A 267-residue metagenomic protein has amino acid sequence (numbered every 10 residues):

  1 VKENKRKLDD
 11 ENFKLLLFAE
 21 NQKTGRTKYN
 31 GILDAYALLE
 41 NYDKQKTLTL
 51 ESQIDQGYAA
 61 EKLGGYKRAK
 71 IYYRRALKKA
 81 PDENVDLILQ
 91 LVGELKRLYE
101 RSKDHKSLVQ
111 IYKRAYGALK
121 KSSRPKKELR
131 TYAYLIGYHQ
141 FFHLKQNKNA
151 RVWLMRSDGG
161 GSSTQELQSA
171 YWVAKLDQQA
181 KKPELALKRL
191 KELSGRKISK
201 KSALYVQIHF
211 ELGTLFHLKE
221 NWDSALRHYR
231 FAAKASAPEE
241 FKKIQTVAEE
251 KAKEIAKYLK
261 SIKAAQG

Functional and structural regions predicted by a protein language model:
K2-R6, E40-L48, L77-N84, R114-P125 (+3 more regions): Solenoid-like repeat scaffolds
L8-N12, I32, T49, N84-L91 (+5 more regions): Residues that mark the junctions of alpha-helical repeat units in TPR/alpha-solenoid scaffolds
F13-L17, D55, Q90, E94 (+7 more regions): "A position-specific structural signal for the A-helix of alpha-solenoid helical repeats
E20, Y58, G93, R97-E100 (+4 more regions): Residue-level recognition of tetratricopeptide repeat
R26, L63, S102, H143-L144 (+3 more regions): Structural motif corresponding to the intra-repeat A-B loop/turn of tetratricopeptide repeats
K28, I32-A35, A69, L108 (+3 more regions): Single-residue signature of alpha-solenoid repeat helices
I32, Y36-L39, Y73, Y112 (+3 more regions): Hydrophobic/aromatic packing residues within the alpha-helices of TPR/SEL1-like helical repeat arrays
W222-F241, T246, E250-K253: TPR/TPR-like (Sel1-like) alpha-helical repeat modules
